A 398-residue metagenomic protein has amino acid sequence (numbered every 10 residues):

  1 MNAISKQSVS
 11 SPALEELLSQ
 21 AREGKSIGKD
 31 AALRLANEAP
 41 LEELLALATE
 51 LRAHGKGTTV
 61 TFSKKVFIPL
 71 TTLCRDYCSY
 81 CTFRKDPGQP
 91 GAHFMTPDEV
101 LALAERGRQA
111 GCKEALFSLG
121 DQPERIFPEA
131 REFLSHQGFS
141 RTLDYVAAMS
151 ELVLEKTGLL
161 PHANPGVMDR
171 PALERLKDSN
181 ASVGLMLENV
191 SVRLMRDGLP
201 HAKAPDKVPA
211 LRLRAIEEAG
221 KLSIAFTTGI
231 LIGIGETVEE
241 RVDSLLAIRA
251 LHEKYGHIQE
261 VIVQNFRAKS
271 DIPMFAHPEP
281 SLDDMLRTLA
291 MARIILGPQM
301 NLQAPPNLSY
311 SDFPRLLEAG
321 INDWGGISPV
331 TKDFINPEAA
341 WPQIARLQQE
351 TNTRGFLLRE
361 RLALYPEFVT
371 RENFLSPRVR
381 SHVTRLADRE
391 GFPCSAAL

Functional and structural regions predicted by a protein language model:
M1-E42, A53-G55, L101, R108 (+1 more regions): Auxiliary Fe-S-binding modules of radical SAM enzymes
H54, V60-E99, Q122-P123: Canonical Radical SAM [4Fe-4S] cluster-binding loop centered on the CxxxCxxC motif and its immediate flanking residues
G57, K156-G158, D178, G297 (+1 more regions): Short, well-ordered coil/turn elements that cap or connect secondary structure elements
V60-V66, A115-F117, P161-A163, V183-L185 (+5 more regions): Hydrophobic faces of well-ordered beta-strands that scaffold small-molecule active sites in alpha/beta enzyme cores
V66-I68, D121-P123, P165-D169, N189-S191 (+5 more regions): Active-site-proximal loop/turn and secondary-structure-junction residues that shape catalytic pockets, frequently
P87-E253: Conserved Radical SAM active-site core
